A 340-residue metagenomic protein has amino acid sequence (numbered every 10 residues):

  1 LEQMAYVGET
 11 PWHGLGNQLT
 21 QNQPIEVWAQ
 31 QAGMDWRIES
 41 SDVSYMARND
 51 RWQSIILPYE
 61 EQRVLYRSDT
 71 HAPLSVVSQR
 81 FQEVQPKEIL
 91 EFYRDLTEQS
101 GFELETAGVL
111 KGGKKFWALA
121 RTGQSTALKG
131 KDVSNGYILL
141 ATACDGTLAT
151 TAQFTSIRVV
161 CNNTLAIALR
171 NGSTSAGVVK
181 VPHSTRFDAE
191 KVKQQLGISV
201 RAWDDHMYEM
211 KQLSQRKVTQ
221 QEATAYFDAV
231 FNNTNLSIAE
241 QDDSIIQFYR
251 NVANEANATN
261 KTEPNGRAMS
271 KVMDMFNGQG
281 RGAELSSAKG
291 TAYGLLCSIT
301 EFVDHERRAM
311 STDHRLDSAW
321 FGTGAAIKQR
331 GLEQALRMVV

Functional and structural regions predicted by a protein language model:
L1-D50, Q124-V340: Intrinsically disordered, low-complexity regions enriched in serine/threonine
L1-L110: N-terminal low-complexity, intrinsically disordered segments
E60, G113-K114, S134: Short, well-ordered loop/turn elements at secondary-structure boundaries
L65, A118-A120, L140: Generic structural hydrophobic/aromatic packing signal, biased to beta-strands
A72, V76, K115-L119, D243 (+1 more regions): Long, C-terminal folded domains that constitute the functional core of proteins
T106-S125: Beta-rich nucleic-acid/ligand-interaction surfaces
